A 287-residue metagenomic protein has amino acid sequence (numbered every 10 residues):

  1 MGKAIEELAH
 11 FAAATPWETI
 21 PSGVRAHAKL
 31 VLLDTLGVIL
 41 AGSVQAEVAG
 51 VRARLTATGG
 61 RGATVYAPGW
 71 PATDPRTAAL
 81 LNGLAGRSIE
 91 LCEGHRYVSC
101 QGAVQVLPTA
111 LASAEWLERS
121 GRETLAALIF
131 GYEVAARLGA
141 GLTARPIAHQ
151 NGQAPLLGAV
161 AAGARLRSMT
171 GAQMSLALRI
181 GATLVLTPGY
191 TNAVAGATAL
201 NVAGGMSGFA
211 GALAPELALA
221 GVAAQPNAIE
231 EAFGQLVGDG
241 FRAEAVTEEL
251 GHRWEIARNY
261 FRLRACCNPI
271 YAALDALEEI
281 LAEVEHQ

Functional and structural regions predicted by a protein language model:
M1-A257: N-terminal core-entry segment
E249-Q287: A conserved active-site cap/scaffold subdomain adjacent to cofactor or substrate pockets
